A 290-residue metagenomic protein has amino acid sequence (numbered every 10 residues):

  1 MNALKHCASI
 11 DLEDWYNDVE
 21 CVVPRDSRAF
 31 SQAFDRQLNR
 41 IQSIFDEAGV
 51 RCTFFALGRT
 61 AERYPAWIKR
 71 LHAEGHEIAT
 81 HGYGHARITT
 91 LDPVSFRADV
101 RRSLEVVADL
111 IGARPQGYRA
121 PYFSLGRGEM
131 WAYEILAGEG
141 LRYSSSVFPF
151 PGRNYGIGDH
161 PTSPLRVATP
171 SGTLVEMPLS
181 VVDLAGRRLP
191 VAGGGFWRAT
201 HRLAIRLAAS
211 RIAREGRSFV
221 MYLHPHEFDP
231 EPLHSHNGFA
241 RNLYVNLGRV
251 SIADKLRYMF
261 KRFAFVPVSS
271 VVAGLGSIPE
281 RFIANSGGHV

Functional and structural regions predicted by a protein language model:
M1-E74: Active-site beta->alpha N-cap acidic-glycine motif
D14-E20, A185-R187, P230-S235: Short acidic/His/Gly/Ser-rich catalytic and metal-binding motifs that mark active-site loops of diverse hydrolases
D18, A113-Q116, A120-R217, M221 (+1 more regions): Active-site-adjacent pocket scaffolds in enzyme catalytic domains
R25-A33, L91-A98, F196-T200, A240-G248: Alpha-helix N-cap and loop-to-helix initiation/capping positions
L38-Q42, P65-K69, R97-E105, Y133 (+2 more regions): Generic structural signal for well-ordered alpha-helices, preferentially at hydrophobic/aromatic core positions
E47-A48, A199-V290: C-terminal domain-boundary segment and adjacent tail
A48-E129, L141, S146-R153, S171-T173 (+1 more regions): Metal-dependent polysaccharide deacetylase catalytic core of the NodB/CE4 family, i.e., the active-site-bearing domain
